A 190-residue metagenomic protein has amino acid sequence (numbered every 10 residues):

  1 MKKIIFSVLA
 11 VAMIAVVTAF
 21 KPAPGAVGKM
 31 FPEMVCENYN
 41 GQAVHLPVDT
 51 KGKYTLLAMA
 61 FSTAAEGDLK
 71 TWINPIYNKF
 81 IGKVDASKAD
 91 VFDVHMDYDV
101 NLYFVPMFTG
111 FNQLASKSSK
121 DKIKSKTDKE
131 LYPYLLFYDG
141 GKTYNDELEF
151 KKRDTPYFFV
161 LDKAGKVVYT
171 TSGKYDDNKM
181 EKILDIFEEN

Functional and structural regions predicted by a protein language model:
M1-I4: Positively charged n-region of N-terminal signal peptides that target proteins for export
S7-V16: Bacterial N-terminal signal peptides
K21-P47, D68-T71: N-terminal "domain-start" segment that seeds a small globular fold
L46-I73: Short active-site neighborhood of thiol/selenol oxidoreductases, capturing the structured segment around
T63-A65, F108-N112, G141-Y144, V167 (+1 more regions): Solvent-exposed loop/turn segments at secondary-structure junctions within structured extracellular/periplasmic domains
A65-D128: Structural microenvironment flanking redox-active thiols in thiol-disulfide oxidoreductases
F111-D154: Thioredoxin-like thiol-disulfide oxidoreductase module
N145-D146, R153-N190: Thiol-/selenol-based redox modules, centered on thioredoxin-like and closely related oxidoreductase domains
